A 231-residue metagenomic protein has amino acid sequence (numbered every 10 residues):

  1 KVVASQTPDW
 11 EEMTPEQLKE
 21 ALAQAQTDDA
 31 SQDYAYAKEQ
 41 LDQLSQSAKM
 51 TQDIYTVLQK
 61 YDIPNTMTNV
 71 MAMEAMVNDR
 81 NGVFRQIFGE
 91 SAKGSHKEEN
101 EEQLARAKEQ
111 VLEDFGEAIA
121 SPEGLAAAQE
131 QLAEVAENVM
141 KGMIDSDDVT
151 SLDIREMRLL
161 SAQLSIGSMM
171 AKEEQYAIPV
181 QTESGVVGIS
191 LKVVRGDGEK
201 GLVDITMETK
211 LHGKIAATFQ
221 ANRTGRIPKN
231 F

Functional and structural regions predicted by a protein language model:
K1-F231: Extended non-catalytic alpha-helical interaction modules
